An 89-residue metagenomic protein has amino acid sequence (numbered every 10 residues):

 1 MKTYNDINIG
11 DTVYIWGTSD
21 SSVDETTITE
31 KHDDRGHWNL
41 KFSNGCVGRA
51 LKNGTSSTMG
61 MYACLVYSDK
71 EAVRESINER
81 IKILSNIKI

Functional and structural regions predicted by a protein language model:
T18-S19: Short, surface-exposed secondary-structure boundary micro-motifs
S22-D33: Short beta-strand-centered aromatic/proline hotspots
R35-H37: Short, internal acidic amphipathic alpha-helical interface segments that mediate docking to partner proteins
N39-I89: Intrinsically disordered, low-complexity, charged/polar segments
